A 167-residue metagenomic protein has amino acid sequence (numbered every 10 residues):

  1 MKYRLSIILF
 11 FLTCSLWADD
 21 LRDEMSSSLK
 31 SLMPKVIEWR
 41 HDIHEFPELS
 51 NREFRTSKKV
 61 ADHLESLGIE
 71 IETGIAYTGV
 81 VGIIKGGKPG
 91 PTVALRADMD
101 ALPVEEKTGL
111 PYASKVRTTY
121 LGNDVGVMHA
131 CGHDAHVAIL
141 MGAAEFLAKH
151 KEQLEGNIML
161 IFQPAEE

Functional and structural regions predicted by a protein language model:
K2-F10: Sec-dependent signal peptide recognition, specifically the positively charged N-region followed immediately by
T13-A18: N-terminal signal peptide c-region/cleavage motif recognized by signal peptidases
D19-M128, A138-G156: Acidic/His- and Gly-rich active-site-bordering loop/insert found across diverse amide/peptide-bond hydrolases
M99-A101, D134-H136, I161-E167: Acidic, glycine-rich active-site loops and adjacent beta-strand->loop/helix elements that engage anionic groups
A130-G132: Catalytic-face loop-and-helix region of soluble metabolic enzyme cores
